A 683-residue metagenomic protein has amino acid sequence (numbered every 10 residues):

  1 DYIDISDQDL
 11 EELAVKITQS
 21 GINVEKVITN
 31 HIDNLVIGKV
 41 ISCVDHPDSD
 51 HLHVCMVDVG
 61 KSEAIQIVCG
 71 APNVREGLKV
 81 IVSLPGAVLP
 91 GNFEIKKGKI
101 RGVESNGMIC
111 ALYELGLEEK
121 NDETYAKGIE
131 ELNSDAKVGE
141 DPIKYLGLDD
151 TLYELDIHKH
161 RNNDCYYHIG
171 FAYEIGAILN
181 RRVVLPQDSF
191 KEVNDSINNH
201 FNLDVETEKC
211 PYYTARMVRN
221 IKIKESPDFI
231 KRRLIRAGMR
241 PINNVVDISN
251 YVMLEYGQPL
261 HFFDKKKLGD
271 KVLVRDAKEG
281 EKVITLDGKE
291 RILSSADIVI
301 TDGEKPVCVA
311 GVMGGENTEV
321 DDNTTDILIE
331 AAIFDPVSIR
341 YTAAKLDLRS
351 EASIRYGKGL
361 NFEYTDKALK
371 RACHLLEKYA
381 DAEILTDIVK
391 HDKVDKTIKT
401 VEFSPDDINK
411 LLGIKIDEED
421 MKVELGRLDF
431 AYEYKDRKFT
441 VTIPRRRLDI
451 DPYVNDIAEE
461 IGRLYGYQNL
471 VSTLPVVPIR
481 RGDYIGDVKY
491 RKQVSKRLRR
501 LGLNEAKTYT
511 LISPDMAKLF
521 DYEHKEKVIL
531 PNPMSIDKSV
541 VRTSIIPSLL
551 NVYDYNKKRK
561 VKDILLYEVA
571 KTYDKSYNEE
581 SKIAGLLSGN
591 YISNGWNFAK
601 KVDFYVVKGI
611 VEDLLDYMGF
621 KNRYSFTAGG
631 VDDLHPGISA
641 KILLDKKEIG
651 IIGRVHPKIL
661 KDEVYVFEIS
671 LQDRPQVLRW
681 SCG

Functional and structural regions predicted by a protein language model:
D1, A71-K79, H160-I178, G238-F262 (+9 more regions): Conserved phosphate/anionic-ligand binding catalytic regions in large, soluble enzymes, centered on
D1-D195, L328, K345-E351, R355 (+3 more regions): Phosphate-backbone binding interfaces of nucleic-acid-interacting proteins
Y2, N30, H53, L179 (+1 more regions): Glycine/proline-enriched, intrinsically flexible loops and inter-domain linkers
I3-D9, I17, G21-V27, K39 (+6 more regions): Long, charge-dense accessory insertions within large macromolecular proteins
I37-V68, N243, S249-N317: Conserved mixed alpha/beta core segments that line enzyme active sites in large multi-domain catalysts
R101-G128, P142-T151, G176, I298-K396 (+4 more regions): Mobile "lid/hinge" segments at catalytic clefts and subdomain interfaces of large enzymes
L148-Y153, E192, Y212, S249 (+4 more regions): Short, conserved phosphate-binding/catalytic loop or strand-edge motifs used in phosphoryl-/nucleotidyl-transfer
S226, E351, L360, K367 (+2 more regions): Extended beta-strand-rich architecture
